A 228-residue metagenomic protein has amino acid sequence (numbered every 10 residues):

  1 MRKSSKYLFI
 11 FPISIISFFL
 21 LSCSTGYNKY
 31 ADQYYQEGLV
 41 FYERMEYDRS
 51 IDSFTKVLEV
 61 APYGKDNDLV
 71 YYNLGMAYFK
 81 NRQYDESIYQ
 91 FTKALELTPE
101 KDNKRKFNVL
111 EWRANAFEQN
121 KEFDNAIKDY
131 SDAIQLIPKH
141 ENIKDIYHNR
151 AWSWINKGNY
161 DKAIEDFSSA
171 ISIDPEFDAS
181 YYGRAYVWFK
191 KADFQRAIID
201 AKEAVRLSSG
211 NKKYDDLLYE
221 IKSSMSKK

Functional and structural regions predicted by a protein language model:
A31-D32, K65-L69, D102-N103, F107-N108 (+3 more regions): Helix-start (N-cap) detector for alpha-helical repeat units in TPR-like alpha-solenoids, especially tetratricopeptide
Y35, Y42, Y72, F79 (+4 more regions): Position-specific recognition of the canonical hydrophobic site in helix A of tetratricopeptide repeat
K56-P62, E96, Q135-P138, E165 (+2 more regions): Conserved structural position within tetratricopeptide repeats
I198-K228: Terminal, low-structured helical/coil segments at or just beyond the last alpha-helical repeat
